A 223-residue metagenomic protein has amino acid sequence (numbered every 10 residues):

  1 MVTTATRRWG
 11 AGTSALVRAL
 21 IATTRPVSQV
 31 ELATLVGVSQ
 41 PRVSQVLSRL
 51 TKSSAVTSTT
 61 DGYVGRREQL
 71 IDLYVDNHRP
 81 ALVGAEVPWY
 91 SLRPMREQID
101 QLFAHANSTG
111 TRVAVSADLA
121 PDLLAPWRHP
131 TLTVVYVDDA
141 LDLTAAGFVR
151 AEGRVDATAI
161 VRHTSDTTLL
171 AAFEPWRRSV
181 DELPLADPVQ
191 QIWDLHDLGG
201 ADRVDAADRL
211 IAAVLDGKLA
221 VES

Functional and structural regions predicted by a protein language model:
A5-T13, S28, D61-P80: Short, cationic-aromatic polyanion-contact patches
A11-R25: Short amphipathic alpha-helical interface segments
R25-L35: Short acidic, hydrophobic short linear motifs in intrinsically disordered regions
T51-D61: A short, conserved structural fragment
L82-F173: Short gly/ser-rich loop at a beta-strand->alpha-helix junction or flexible surface loop bordering the NTP-binding
D142-S223: Hydrophobic alpha-helical interaction segments
